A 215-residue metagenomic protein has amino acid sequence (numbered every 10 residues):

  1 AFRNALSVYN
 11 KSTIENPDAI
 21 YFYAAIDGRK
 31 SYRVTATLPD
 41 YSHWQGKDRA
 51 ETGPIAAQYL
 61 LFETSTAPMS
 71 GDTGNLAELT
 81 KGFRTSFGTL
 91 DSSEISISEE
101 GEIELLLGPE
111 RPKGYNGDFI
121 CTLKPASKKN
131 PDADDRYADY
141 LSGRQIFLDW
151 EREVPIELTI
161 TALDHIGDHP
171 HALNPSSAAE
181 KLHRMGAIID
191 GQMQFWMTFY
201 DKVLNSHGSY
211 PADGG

Functional and structural regions predicted by a protein language model:
A1-G215: A compositional/structural signature for long, glycine/proline-rich flexible linkers and loops on extracytoplasmic
